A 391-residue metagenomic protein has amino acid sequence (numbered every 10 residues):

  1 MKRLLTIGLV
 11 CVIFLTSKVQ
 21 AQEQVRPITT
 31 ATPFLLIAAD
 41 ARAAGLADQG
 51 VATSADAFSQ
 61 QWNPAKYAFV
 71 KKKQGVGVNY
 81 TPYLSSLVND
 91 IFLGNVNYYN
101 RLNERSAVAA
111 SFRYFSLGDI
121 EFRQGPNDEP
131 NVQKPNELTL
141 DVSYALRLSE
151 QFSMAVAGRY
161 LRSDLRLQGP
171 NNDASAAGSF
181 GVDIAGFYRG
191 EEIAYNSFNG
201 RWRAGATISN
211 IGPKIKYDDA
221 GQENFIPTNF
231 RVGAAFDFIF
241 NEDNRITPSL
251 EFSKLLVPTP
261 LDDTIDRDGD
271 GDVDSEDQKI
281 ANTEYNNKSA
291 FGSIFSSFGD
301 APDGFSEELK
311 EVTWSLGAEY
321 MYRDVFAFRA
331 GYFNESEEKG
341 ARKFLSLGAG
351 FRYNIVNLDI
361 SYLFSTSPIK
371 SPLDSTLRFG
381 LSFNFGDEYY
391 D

Functional and structural regions predicted by a protein language model:
M1, T16, P248-L250: Generic low-polarity alpha-helical segments
M1-L4, E150: Positively charged n-region of N-terminal signal peptides that target proteins for export
L4-L15: Sec-dependent N-terminal signal peptides
S17-A21: Sec/Tat signal peptide C-region and signal peptidase I cleavage site
Q22-D391: Subset of outer-membrane beta-barrel
